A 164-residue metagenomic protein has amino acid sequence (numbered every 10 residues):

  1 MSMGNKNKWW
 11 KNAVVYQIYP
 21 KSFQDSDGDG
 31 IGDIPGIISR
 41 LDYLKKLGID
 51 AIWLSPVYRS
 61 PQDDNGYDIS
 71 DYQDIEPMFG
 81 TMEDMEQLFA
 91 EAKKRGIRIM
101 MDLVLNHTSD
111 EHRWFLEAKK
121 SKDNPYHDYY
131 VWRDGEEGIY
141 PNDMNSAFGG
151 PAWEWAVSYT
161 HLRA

Functional and structural regions predicted by a protein language model:
S2-R163: Acidic/aromatic-lined carbohydrate-recognition and catalytic surfaces of CAZymes acting on diverse glycans
